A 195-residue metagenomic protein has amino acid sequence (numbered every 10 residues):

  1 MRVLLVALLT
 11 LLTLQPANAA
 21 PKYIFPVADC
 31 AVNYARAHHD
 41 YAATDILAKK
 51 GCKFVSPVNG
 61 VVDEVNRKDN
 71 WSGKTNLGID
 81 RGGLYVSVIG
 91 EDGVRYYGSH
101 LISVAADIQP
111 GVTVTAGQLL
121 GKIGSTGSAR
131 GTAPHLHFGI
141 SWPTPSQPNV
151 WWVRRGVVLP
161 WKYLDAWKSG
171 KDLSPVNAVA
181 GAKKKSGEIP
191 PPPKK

Functional and structural regions predicted by a protein language model:
V3-L14: Sec-dependent N-terminal signal peptides
P16-Y85, E91, A116, S125 (+1 more regions): Surface-exposed, glycine-biased beta-strand/turn segments
H38-Y41, G90, H100, H135-H137: Histidine-centered active-site/metal-ligand motif
T44, D80, Y85-Q109, P143-S146: Active-site region of chymotrypsin-like
D45, A116, G121-K122, H135-S141: Active-site scaffold segments
D69-L77, I123-H137, P145: Active-site loop architecture of trypsin-fold serine endopeptidases
S103-G131: Beta-rich strand-turn-strand
G139-G170: Short peripheral tails and domain-boundary helices/loops at the edges of structured domains
